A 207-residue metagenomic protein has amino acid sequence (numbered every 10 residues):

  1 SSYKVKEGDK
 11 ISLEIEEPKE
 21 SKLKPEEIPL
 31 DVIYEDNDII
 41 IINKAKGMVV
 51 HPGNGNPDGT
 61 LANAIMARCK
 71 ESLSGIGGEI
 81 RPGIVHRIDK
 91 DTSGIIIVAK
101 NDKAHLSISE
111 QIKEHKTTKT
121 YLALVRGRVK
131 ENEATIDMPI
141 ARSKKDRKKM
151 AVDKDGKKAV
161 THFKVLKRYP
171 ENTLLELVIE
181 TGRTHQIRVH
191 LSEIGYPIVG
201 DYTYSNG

Functional and structural regions predicted by a protein language model:
S1-G207: RNA pseudouridine synthases
